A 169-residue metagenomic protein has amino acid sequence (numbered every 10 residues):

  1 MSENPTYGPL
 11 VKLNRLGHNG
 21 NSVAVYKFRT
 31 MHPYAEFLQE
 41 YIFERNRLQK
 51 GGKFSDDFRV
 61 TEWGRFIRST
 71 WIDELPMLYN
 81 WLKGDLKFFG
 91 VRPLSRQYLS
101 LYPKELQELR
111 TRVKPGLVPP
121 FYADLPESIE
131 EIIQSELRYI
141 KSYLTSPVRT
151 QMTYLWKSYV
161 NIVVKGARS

Functional and structural regions predicted by a protein language model:
S2-G8, L16-G17, A35, P76-S169: Hydrophobic structural segments characteristic of membrane proteins
T6-M31: Membrane-cytosol interface motif
M31-Y34, G51: Glycine/small-residue-rich pyrophosphate-binding loop that anchors the diphosphate of NDP-sugar donors
Y34-E44: A short, polar/charged loop-to-alpha-helix boundary motif
R47-L48: N-terminal acidic leader/helix
G52-D57: Short helix-capping and inter-helix turn/linker motifs at the boundaries of alpha-helical repeat units
R59-K87: Short, conserved beta-strand/loop elements in beta-sheet-dominated catalytic cores that frequently flank divalent-metal
